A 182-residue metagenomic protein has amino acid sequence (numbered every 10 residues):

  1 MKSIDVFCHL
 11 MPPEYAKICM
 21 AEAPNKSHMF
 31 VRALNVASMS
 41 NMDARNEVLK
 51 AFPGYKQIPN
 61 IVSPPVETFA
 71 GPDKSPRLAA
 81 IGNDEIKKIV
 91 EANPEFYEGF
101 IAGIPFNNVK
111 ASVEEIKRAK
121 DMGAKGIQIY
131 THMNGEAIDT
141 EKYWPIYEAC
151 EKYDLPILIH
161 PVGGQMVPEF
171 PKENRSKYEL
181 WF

Functional and structural regions predicted by a protein language model:
M1-F182: Helix-coil boundary/capping segments in enzymes
